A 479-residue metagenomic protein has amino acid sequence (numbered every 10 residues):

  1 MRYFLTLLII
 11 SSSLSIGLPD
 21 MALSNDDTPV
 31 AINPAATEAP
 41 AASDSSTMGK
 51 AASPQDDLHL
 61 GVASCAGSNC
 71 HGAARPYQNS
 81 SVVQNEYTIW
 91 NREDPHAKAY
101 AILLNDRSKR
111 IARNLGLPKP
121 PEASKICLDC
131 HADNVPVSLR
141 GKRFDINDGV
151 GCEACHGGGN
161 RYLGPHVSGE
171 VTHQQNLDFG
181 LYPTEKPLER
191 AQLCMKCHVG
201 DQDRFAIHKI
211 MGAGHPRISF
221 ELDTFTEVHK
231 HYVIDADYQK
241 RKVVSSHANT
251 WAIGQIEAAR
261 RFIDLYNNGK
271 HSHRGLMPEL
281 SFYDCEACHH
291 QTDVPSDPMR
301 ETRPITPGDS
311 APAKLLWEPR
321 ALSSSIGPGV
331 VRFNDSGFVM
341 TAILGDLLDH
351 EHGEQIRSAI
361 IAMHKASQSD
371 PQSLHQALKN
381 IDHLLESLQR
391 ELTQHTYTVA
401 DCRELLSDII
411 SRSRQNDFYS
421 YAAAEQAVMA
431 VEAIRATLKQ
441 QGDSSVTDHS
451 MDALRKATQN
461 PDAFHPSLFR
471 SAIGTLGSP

Functional and structural regions predicted by a protein language model:
M1-F4: Positively charged n-region of N-terminal signal peptides that target proteins for export
T6-G17: Bacterial N-terminal signal peptides
G17-E38: Signal peptide processing junction and immediate N-terminal pro/mature segment of secreted/exported proteins
I32-P34, E38-S53, A74-R113, K142-V150 (+3 more regions): Primarily the internal scaffold of c-type cytochrome electron-transfer domains, especially repeated/multiheme c-type
T47-G67: N-terminal module-boundary/linker segments of secreted carbohydrate-active enzymes
C65-G67, C127, C152, C194 (+1 more regions): Short cysteine-rich clusters marking metal-coordination/redox-active sites
R113-E153: Post-signal peptide N-terminal segment of secreted/secretory-pathway proteins
S411-F418, A422-P479: A cross-kingdom marker for long, charged
